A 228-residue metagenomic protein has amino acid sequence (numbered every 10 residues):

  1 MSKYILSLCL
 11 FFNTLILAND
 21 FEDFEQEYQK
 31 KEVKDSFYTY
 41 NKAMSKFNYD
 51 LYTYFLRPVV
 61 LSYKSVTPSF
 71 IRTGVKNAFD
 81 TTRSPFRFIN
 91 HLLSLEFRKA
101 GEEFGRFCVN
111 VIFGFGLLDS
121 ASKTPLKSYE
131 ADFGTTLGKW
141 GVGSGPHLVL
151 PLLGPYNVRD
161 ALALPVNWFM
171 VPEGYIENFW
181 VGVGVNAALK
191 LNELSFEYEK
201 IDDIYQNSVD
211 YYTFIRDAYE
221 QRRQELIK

Functional and structural regions predicted by a protein language model:
M1-Y4: Positively charged n-region of N-terminal signal peptides that target proteins for export
C9-A18: Hydrophobic h-region of N-terminal signal peptides that target proteins for export in Gram-negative bacteria
N19-E27, A43-D50: Acidic, low-complexity proline/glycine-rich segments
D20-E32, T135-K228: A structured, mid-to-C-terminal "fold-capping" secondary-structure block
Q29-Y40, N48-Y52, P68: Short, membrane-interfacial amphipathic segments enriched in basic
N41, F55, G74-V75: Transmembrane beta-barrel domains of Gram-negative outer membranes and organellar outer membranes
Y54-F70: Membrane interface segments of multi-pass transport proteins and intramembrane proteases
A78-P155: Mid-length scaffold segments of soluble, non-membrane domains
